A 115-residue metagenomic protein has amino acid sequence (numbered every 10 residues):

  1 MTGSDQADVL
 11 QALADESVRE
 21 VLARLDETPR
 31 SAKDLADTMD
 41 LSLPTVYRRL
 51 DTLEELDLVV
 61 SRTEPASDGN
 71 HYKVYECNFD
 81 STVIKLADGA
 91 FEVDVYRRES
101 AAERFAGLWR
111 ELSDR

Functional and structural regions predicted by a protein language model:
G3-S17, S31, T63-L86: Short, cationic-aromatic polyanion-contact patches
L13, L22-P29: Short helix-to-turn junction characteristic of helix-turn-helix DNA-binding domains, especially the helix
V21, D34-D40, L53: A short acidic, leucine-rich amphipathic alpha-helix
T28, S42-P44: Short coil turns linking two alpha-helices in DNA-binding domains
A32-K33, T45: Outer-membrane beta-barrel domain signature
R49-L50: Residues within the DNA-recognition helix of helix-turn-helix
L56-L58, T63: Glycine-centered, phosphate/nucleic-acid-interacting loop/turn motifs that mediate DNA/RNA or nucleotide
D80-R115: Amphipathic alpha-helical dimerization/coiled-coil segments that flank or bridge DNA-binding/regulatory modules
